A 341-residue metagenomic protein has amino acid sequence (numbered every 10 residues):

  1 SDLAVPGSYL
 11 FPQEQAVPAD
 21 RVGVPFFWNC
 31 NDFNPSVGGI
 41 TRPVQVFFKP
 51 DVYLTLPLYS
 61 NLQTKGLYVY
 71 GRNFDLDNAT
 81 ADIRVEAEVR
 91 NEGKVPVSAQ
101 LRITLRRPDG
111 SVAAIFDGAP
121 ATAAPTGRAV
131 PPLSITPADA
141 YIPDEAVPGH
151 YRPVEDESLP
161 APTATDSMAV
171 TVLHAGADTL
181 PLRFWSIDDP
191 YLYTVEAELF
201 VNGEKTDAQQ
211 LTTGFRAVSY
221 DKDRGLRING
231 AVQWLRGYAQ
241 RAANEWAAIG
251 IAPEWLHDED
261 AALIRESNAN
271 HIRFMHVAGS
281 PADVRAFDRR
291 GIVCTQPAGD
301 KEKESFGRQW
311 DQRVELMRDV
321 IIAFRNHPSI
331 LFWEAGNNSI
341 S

Functional and structural regions predicted by a protein language model:
S1-C294, L316, I322, N326 (+1 more regions): Secreted/periplasmic carbohydrate-active enzymes, especially glycoside hydrolases
A252, R308-Q312: Alpha-helix N-cap and loop-to-helix initiation/capping positions
A282, E304-S305: Short secondary-structure boundary/hinge segments and terminal tails
Q296-P297, A335: Short glycine/serine/threonine-enriched helix-capping/active-site loop that flanks the nucleotide-sugar donor pocket
A298-E304: Short, acidic/turn-prone active-site loops that include or flank metal/cofactor- and phosphate-binding residues
S305-Q309, G336-S341: Active-site cleft segment of glycoside hydrolase catalytic domains centered on the general acid/base Glu
